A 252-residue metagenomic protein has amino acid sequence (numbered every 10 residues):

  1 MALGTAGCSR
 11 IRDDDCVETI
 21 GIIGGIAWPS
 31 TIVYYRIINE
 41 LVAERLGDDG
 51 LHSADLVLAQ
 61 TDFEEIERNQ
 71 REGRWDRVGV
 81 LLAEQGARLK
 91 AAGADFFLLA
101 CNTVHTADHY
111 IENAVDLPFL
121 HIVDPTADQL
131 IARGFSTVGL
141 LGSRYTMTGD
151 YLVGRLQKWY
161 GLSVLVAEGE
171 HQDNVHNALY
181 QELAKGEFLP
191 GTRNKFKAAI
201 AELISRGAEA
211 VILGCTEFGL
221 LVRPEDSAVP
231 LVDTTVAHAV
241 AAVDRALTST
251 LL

Functional and structural regions predicted by a protein language model:
L3, C8-L252: Non-catalytic structural scaffold of enzyme domains
